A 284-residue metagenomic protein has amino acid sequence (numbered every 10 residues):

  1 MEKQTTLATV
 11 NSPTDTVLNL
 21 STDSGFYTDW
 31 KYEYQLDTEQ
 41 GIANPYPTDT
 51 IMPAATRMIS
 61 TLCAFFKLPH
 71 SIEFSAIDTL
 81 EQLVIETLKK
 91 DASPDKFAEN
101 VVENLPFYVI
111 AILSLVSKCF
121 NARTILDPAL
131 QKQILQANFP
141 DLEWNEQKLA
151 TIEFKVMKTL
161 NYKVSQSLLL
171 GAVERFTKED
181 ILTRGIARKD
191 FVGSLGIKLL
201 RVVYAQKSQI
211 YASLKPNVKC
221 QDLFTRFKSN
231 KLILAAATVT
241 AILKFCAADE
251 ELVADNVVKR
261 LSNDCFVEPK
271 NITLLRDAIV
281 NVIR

Functional and structural regions predicted by a protein language model:
M1, I110-A111: Hydrophobic alpha-helical targeting segments used for export or membrane insertion
M1-T16: PEST-like, low-complexity acidic/proline-rich intrinsically disordered segments, predominantly at protein N-termini
S12, G25-Y27, K31-I110, V116-F266: Cyclin-like alpha-helical protein-protein interaction core
V267-R284: Eukaryote-biased recognition of C-terminal alpha-helical segments
